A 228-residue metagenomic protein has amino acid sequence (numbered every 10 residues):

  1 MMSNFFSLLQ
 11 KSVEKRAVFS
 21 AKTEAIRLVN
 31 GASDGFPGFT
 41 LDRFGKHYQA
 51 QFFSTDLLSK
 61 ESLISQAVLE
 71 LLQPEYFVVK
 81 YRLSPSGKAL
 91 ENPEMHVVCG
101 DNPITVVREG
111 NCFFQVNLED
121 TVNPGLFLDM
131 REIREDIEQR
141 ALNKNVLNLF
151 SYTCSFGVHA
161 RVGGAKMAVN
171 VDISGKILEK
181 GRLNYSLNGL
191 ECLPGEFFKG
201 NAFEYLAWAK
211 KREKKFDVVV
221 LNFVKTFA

Functional and structural regions predicted by a protein language model:
M1-G45: Non-catalytic accessory regions of SAM-dependent methyltransferases
V29-G35, F39-D42, L58-F127, E135: Non-catalytic substrate-recognition/targeting regions of SAM-dependent transferases
L128-K144: Conserved alpha-helix/loop element of class I SAM-dependent methyltransferases that forms part of the SAM/SAH-binding
N143-Y152: Conserved class I S-adenosyl-L-methionine
V146, V219-V220: Hydrophobic beta-strand segment of the Class I
T153-K166: Conserved SAM-binding loop of SAM-dependent methyltransferases across substrates and taxa, primarily the Class I
M167-D172: Conserved SAM-binding motif I beta-strand of class I
S174-V218: S-adenosyl-L-methionine
